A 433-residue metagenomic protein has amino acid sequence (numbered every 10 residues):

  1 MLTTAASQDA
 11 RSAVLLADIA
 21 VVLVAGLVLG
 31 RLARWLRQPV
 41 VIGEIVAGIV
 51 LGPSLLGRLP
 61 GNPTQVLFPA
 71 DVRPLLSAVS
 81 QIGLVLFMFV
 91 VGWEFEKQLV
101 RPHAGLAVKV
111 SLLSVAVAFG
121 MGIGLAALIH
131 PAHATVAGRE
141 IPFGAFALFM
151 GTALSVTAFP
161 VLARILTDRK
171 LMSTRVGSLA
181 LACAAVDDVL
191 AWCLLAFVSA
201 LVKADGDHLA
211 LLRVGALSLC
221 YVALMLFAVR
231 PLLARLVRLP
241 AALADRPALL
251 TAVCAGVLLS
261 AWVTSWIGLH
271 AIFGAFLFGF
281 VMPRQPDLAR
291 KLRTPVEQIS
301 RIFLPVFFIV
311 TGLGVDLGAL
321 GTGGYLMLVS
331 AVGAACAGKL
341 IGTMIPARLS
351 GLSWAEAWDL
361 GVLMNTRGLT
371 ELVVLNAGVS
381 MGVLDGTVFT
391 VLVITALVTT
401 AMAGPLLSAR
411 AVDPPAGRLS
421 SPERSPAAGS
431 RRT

Functional and structural regions predicted by a protein language model:
L2-Q8, P60-R73, I129-E140, A200-R213 (+3 more regions): Membrane-interface helix termini and inter-helical loops of multi-pass transporters
Q8-V22, V72-F89, P142-T157, R213-L224 (+3 more regions): Structural signature of hydrophobic alpha-helical transmembrane segments
V22-R31, I49, P53, G57-R58 (+15 more regions): Transmembrane alpha-helical segments of multi-pass membrane transport proteins and ion-pumping complexes
V24, V28-W35, R58, K97-R169 (+2 more regions): Transmembrane alpha-helices that form the ion-translocation and gating core of multi-pass ion transport proteins
V28-G43, L259-F273: Flexible hinge motifs at transmembrane-helix junctions and intramembrane kinks/re-entrant loops in multi-pass membrane
Q38-G48, P102-V117, R175-A182, P240-A252 (+2 more regions): Cytoplasmic-side transmembrane-helix entry/capping segments in multi-pass membrane proteins
L51-P102, A234, R238-S330, L352: Membrane-interface junctions of multi-pass transporters
K97-P102, A134-V136, A163-L219, R235: Alpha-helical transmembrane bundle and helix-membrane interface signal in multi-pass integral membrane proteins
